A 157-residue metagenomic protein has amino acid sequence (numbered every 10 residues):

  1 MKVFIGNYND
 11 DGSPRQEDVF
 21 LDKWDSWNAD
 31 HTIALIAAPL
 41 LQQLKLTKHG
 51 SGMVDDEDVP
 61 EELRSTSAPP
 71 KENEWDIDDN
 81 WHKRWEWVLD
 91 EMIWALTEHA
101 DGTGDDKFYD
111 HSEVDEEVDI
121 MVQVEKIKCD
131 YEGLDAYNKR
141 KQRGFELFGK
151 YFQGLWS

Functional and structural regions predicted by a protein language model:
M1-Y151: Long, non-globular targeting/processing and low-complexity regions
W156: Cell wall/extracellular polymer interaction/catalysis modules
